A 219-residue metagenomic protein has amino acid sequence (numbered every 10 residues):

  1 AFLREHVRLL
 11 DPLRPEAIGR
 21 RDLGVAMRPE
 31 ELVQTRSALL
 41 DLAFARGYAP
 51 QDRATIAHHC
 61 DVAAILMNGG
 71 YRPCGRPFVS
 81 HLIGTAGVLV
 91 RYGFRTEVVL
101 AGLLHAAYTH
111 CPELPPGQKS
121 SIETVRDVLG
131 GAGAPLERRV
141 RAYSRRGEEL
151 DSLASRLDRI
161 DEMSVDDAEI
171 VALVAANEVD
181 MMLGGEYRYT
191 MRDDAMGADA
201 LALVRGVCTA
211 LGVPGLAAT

Functional and structural regions predicted by a protein language model:
F2-T219: Active-site helical microenvironments for divalent-metal-assisted chemistry
